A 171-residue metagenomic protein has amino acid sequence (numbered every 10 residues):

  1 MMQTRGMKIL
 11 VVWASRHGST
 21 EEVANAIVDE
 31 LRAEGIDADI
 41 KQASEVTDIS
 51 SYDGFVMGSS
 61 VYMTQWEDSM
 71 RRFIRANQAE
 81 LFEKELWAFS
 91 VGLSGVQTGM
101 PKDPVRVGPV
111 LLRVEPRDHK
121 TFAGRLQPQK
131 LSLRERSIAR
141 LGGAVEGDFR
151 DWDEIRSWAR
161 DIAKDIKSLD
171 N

Functional and structural regions predicted by a protein language model:
M1: Acyl-CoA-dependent O-acyltransferases
T4-G6, E22, D29-E30, E34 (+3 more regions): FMN-binding flavodoxin-like domain, especially the glycine-rich phosphate-binding loop
K8-L10: Residues that mark the start of a beta-strand
S15-E22: Glycine-rich NAD(P) Rossmann-fold beta1-alpha1 loop
Q42: Short loop/edge segments at beta-strand edges and connector loops that shape dinucleotide/nucleotide cofactor-binding
E45-S50: Short amphipathic alpha-helix with an adjacent loop that forms part of the alpha/beta core around
